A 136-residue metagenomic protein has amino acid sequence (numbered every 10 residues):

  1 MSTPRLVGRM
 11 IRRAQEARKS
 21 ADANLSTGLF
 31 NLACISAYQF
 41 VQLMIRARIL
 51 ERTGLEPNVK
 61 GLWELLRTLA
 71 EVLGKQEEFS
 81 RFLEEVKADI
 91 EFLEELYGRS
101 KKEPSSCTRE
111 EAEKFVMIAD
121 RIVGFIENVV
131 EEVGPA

Functional and structural regions predicted by a protein language model:
M1-A136: Terminal alpha-helical segments
